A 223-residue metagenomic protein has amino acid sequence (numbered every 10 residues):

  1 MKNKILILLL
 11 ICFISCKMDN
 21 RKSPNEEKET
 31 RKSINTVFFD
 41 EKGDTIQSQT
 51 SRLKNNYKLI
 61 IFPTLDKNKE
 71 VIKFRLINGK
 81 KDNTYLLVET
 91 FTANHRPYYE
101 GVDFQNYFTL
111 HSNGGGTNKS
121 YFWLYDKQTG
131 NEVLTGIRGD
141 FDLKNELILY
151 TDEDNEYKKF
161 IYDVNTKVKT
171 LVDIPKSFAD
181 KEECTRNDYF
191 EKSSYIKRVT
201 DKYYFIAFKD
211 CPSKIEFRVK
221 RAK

Functional and structural regions predicted by a protein language model:
M1-T30: Bacterial Sec-dependent N-terminal signal peptides
R21-H111: Terminal domain-start segments
E29-R31, V37-E41, E70-T90, G115-T135 (+2 more regions): Surface-exposed loop/turn elements that mediate protein-protein interactions on large endomembrane-trafficking
Q47-L53, P97-F104, D140-L143, D188-T200: Structural signature of eukaryotic scaffold interfaces centered on beta-propeller domains
K54-D66, F104-G116, N145-D154, F160 (+1 more regions): Short beta-strand elements that form the blades of beta-propeller/WD-repeat-like and other beta-sheet-rich scaffold
F91-N94, D180-F190: Short glycine-/Asp-/Thr-/Trp-enriched loop segments that recur within the blades of beta-propeller repeat domains
H95-L143: Extracellular-facing segments of soluble proteins and assemblies that are Gly/Ser/Thr-biased and enriched in aromatics
